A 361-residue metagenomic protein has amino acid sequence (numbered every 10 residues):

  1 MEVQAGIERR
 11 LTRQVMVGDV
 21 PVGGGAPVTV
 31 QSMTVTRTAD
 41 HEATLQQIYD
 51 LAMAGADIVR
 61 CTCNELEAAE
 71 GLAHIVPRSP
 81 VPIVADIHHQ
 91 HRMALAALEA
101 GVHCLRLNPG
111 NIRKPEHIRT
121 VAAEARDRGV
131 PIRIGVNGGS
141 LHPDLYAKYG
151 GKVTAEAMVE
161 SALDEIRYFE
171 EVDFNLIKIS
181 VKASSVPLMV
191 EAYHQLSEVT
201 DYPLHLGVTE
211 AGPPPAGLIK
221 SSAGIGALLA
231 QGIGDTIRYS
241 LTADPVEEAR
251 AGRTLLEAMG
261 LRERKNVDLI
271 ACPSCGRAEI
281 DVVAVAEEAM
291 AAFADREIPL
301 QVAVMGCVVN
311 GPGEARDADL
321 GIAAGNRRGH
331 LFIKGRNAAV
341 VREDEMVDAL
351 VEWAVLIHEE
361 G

Functional and structural regions predicted by a protein language model:
M1-M33, R126, A291: N-terminal amphipathic alpha-helix/helix-capping segment at the start of soluble metabolic enzymes
G24-A43, T62-N64, V81-H89, L145-V159 (+1 more regions): Active-site mouth loops of central-metabolism enzymes
V28-V35, D57-C61, I83-I87, L105-L107 (+6 more regions): Hydrophobic faces of well-ordered beta-strands that scaffold small-molecule active sites in alpha/beta enzyme cores
V35-T44, A52-S79, R106-K114, I177-V186: Glycine-rich, proline-tolerant flexible connector loops at the mouths of alpha/beta enzymes
D57, A100-P115, V208, Q231-P245 (+1 more regions): Glycine-rich phosphate-binding active-site loops on the catalytic face of alpha/beta enzymes
E65-I87, T120-I132, Y193-L204, A289-F293: Alpha-helix-loop-beta-strand connector modules within alpha/beta enzyme cores
R92-R133: Hydrophobic or amphipathic alpha-helical targeting/insertion segments
N137, L145-A294, Q301: Catalytic alpha/beta core domains of metabolic enzymes, predominantly
